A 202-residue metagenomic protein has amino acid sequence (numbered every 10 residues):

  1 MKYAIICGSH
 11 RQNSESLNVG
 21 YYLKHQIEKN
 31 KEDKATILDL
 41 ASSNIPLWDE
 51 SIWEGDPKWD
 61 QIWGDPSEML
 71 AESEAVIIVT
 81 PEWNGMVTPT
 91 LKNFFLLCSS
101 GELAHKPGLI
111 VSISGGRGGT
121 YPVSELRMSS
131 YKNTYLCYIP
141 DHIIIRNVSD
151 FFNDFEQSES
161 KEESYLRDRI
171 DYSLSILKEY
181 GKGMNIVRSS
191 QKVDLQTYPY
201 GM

Functional and structural regions predicted by a protein language model:
M1-L96, S160-D171, S175, E179 (+1 more regions): N-terminal beta1-alpha1-beta2 submodule of the flavodoxin-like/Rossmannoid cofactor-binding fold
Y21, F94-F95, Y121, F151-F155: Phenylalanine-focused residue identity feature
T36-L47, S100, N133-Q157: Mobile beta-alpha loop/short-helix "lid" or hinge segments that flank ligand
N93-G101, M128-N133: A glycine- and small-aliphatic-rich helix-loop capping segment at beta-alpha/alpha-beta transitions that lines
A104: Short helix-loop-beta connector
P107-F151, Y165-D168: Short, glycine-/small-residue-rich phosphate/pyrophosphate-handling segment
P107-L109, D150-D154, E179, T197-G201: Intrinsic disorder/low-structure terminal segments
